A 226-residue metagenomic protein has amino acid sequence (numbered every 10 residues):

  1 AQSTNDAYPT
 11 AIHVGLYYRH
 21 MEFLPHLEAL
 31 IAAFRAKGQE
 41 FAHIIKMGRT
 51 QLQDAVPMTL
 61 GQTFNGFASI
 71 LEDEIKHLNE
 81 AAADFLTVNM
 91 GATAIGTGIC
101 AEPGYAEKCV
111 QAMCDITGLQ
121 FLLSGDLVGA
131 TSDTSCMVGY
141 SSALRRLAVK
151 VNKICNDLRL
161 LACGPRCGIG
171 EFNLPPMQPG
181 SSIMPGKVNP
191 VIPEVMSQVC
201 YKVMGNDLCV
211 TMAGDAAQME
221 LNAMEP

Functional and structural regions predicted by a protein language model:
A1-P226: Conserved, well-structured ligand/cofactor-binding cores
